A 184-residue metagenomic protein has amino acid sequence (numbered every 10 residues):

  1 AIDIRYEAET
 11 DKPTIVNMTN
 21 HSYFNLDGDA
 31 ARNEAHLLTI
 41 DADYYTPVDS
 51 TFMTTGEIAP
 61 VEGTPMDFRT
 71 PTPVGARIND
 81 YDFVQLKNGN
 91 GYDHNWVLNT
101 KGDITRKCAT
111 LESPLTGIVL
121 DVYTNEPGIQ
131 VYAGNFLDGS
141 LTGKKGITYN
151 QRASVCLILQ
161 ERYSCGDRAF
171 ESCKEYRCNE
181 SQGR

Functional and structural regions predicted by a protein language model:
A1-R184: An exposed, glycine/acidic-rich loop-and-rim segment of catalytic or binding clefts
